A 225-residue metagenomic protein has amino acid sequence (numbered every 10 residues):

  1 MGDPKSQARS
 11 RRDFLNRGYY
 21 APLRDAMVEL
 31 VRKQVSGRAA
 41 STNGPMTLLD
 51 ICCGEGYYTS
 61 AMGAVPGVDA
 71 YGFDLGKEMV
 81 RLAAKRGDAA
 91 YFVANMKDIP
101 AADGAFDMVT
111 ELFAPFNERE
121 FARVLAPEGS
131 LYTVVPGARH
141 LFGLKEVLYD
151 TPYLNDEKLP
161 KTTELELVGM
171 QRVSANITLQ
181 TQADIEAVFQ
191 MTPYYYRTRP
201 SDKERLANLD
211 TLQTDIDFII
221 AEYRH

Functional and structural regions predicted by a protein language model:
G2-A26, L30: Class I SAM-dependent methyltransferase Rossmann-like catalytic core, especially the SAM/SAH-binding loop
K33-T47: Short helix-loop-beta connector
T47-D98: Class I SAM-dependent methyltransferase SAM/SAH-binding core
K97-V109: A short acidic, Gly/Pro-enriched loop at the edge of an enzyme's catalytic core that lines a small-molecule cofactor
F106-E120, V135-G137: A short SAM/SAH-binding and catalytic strip from SAM-dependent methyltransferases
E128-R139: Conserved beta-strand signature within the Rossmann-like core of class I S-adenosyl-L-methionine
K145-L167: Conserved Class I S-adenosyl-L-methionine
V173-H225: Conserved Class I S-adenosyl-L-methionine
